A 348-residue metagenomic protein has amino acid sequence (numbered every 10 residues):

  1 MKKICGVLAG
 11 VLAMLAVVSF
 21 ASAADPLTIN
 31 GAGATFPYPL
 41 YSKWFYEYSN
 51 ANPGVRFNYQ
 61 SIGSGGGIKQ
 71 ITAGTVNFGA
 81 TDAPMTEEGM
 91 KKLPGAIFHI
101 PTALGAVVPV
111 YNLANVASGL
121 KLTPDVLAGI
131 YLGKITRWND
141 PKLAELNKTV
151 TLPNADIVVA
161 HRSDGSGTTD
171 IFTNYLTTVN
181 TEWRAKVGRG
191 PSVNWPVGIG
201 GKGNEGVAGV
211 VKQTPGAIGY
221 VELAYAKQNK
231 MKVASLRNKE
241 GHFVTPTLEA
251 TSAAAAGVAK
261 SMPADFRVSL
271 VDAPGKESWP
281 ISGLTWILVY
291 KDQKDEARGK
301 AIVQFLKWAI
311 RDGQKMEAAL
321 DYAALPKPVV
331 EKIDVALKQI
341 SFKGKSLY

Functional and structural regions predicted by a protein language model:
M1-A9: Bacterial N-terminal signal peptides that target proteins for export
A9-V18: Bacterial N-terminal signal peptides
S22-Y348: Flexible loop/hinge segments at secondary-structure junctions
